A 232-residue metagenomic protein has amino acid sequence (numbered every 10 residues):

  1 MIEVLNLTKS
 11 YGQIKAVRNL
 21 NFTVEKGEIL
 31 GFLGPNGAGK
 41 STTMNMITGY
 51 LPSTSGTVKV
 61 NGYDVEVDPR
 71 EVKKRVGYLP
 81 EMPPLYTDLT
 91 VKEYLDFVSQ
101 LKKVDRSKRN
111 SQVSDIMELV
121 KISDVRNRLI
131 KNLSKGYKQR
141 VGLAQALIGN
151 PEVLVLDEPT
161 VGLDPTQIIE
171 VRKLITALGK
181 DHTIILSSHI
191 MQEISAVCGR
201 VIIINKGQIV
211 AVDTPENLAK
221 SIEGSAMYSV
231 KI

Functional and structural regions predicted by a protein language model:
P35-G39: Walker A (P-loop) phosphate-binding loop of ABC-type ATPase nucleotide-binding domains
G56-V67, E71-V72: Conserved ABC transporter NBD signature motif
D96, Q100, S107-V125: Conserved ABC ATPase "signature" region
I148-E152: A short, proline-enriched helix->beta-strand linker immediately N-terminal to the Walker B motif in ABC-type P-loop
L154-E158: Catalytic Walker B motif of ABC-type/P-loop ATPase nucleotide-binding domains
K173-I232: ABC transporter nucleotide-binding domain
